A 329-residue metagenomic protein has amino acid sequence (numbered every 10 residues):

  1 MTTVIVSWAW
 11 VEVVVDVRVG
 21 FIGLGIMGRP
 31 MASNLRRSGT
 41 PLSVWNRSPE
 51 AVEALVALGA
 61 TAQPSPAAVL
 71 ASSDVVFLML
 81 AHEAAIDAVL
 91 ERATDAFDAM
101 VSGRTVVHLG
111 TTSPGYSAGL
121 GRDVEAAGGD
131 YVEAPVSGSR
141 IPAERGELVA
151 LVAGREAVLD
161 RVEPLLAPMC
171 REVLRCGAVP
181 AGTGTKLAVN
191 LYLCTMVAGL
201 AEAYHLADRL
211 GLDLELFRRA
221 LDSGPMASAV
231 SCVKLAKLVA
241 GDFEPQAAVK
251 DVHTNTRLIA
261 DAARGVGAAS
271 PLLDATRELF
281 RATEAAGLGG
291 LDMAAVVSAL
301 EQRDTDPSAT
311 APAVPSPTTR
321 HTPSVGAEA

Functional and structural regions predicted by a protein language model:
I5-L78, R104, R140: NAD(P)+-binding Rossmann beta1-loop-alpha1 motif at the extreme N-terminus of oxidoreductases
V19, T111-L191: Rossmann-fold dinucleotide-binding core
L42, A62, Y131-V132, V173 (+2 more regions): Hydrophobic beta-strand scaffold residues
P66-D130: Rossmann-fold NAD(P) dinucleotide-binding segment
P180-R303: Helical "substrate-binding/catalytic lid" subdomain of Rossmann-like NAD(P)-dependent dehydrogenases/reductases
